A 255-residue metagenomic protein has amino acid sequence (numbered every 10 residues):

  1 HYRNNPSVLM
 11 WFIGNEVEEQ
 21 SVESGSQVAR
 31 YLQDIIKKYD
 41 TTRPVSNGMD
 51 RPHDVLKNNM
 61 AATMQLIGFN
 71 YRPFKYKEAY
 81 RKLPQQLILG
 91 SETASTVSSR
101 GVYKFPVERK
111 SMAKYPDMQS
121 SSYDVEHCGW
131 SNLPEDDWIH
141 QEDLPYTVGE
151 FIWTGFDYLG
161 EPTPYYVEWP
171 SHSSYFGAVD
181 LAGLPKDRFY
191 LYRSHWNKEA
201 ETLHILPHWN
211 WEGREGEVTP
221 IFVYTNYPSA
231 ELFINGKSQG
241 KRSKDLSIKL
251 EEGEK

Functional and structural regions predicted by a protein language model:
H1-S243, E252-K255: Extended substrate-binding grooves/exosites of carbohydrate-active enzymes
L246-I248: Short strand-edge motifs at loop-to-beta-strand transitions and within beta-strands of extracellular beta-rich domains
